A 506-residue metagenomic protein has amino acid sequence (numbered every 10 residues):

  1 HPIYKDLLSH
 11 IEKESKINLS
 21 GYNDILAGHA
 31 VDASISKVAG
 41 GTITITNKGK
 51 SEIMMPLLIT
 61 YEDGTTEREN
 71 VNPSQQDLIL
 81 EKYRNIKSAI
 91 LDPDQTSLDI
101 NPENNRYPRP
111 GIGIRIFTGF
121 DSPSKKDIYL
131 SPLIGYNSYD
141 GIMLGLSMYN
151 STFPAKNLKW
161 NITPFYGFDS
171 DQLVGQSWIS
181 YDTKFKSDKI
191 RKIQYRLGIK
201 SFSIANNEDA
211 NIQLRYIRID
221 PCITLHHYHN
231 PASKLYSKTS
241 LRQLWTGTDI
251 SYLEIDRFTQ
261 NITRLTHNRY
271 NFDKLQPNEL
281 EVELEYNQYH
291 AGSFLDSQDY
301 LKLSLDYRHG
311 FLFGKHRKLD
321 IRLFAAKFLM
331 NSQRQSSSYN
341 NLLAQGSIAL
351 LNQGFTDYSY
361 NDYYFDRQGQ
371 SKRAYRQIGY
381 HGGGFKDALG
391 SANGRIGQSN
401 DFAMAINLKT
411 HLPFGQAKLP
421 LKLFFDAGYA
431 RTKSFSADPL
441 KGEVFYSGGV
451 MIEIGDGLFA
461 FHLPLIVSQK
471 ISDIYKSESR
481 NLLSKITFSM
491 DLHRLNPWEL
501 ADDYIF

Functional and structural regions predicted by a protein language model:
P2-P93: Beta-strand-rich binding/interaction modules
D63-Q76, L80-K192, P221-H229, Y252-Q276 (+4 more regions): Outer-membrane beta-barrel initiation region
K126, D140-L144, D171-G175, R191-I193 (+8 more regions): Residues that define the transmembrane beta-barrel architecture of outer-membrane proteins
K126-S138, L144-T152, K156-F168, R191-D209 (+7 more regions): Transmembrane beta-strand segments that form the barrel wall of outer-membrane beta-barrel proteins
I134, K192-I212, I219-H226, D249 (+3 more regions): C-terminal outer-membrane beta-barrel translocator/porin domains of Gram-negative envelope proteins and their
I162-F185, S203-A205, F435-D473: Strand-loop-strand
R308, R376-D387, A403, L412-F414 (+2 more regions): Outer-membrane beta-barrel transmembrane domain signature
R317-N331, L343-L350, G455-F506: Predominantly the C-terminal beta-signal and adjacent terminal strand-loop region of outer-membrane beta-barrel
